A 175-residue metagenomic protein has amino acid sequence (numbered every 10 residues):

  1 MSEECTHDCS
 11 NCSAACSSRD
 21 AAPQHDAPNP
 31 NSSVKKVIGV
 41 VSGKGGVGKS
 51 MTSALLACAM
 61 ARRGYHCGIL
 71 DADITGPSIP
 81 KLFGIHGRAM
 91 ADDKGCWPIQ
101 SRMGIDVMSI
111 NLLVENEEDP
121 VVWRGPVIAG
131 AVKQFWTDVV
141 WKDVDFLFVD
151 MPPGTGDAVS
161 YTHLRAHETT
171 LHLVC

Functional and structural regions predicted by a protein language model:
S2-A27: Cysteine-cluster motifs in flexible loop/terminal segments that predominantly coordinate metals
N31, K36-I74: Walker A/P-loop phosphate-binding motif and the immediately C-terminal alpha-helix
V34, G45, D71, I79 (+3 more regions): Residue-level signature of catalytic and energy-coupling elements of molecular machines, predominantly ATP/GTP-dependent
K49-A54, P77-S78, G154-V159: Short glycine/serine/threonine-rich phosphate/pyrophosphate-binding segments that cradle anionic phosphate groups
H66-C67, A72-E118, V122, A129: Phosphate-binding loop that captures ATP/GTP phosphates
V114-Y161: Phosphate-binding/switch loop-helix module in NTP-utilizing enzymes
T162-T169: Conserved small/polar residues in nucleotide/adenosyl-binding loops
V174-C175: Hydrophobic alpha-helical segments, chiefly the membrane-spanning helices and signal/signal-anchor peptides
